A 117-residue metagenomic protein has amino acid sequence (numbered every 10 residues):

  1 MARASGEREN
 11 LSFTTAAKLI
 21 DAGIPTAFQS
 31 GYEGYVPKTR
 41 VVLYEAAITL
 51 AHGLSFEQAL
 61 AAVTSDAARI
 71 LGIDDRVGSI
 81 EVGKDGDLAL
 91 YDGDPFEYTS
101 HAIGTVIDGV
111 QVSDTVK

Functional and structural regions predicted by a protein language model:
M1-Y91: His/Asp/Glu-enriched, well-ordered alpha-helical/loop segment that forms or immediately abuts the divalent-metal
E81-K117: C-terminal cap of metal-dependent C-N hydrolases
